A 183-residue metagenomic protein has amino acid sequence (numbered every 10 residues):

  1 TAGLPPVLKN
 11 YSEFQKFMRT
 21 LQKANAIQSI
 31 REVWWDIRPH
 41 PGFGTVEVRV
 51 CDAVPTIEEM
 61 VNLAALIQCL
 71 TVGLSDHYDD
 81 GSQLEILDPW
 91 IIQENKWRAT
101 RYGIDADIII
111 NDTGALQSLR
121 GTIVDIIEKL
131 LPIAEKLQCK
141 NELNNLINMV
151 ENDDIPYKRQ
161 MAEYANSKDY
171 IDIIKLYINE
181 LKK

Functional and structural regions predicted by a protein language model:
T1-K183: C-terminal accessory/tail domains of diverse enzymes
